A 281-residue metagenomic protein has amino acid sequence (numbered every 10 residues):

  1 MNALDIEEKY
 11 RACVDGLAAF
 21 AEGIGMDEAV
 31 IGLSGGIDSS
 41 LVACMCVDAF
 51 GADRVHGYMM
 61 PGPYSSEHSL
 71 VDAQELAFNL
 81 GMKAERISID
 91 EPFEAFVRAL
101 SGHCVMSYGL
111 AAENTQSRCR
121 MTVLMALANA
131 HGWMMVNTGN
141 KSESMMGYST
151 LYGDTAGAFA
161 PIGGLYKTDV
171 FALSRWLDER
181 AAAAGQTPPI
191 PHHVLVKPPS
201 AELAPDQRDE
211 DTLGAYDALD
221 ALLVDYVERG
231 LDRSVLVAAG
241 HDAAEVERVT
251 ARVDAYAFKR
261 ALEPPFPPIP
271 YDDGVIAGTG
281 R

Functional and structural regions predicted by a protein language model:
M1-S34, S39-R281: ATP/NTP-dependent adenylation/nucleotidyl-transfer catalytic domains that generate, transfer, or process NMP-activated
